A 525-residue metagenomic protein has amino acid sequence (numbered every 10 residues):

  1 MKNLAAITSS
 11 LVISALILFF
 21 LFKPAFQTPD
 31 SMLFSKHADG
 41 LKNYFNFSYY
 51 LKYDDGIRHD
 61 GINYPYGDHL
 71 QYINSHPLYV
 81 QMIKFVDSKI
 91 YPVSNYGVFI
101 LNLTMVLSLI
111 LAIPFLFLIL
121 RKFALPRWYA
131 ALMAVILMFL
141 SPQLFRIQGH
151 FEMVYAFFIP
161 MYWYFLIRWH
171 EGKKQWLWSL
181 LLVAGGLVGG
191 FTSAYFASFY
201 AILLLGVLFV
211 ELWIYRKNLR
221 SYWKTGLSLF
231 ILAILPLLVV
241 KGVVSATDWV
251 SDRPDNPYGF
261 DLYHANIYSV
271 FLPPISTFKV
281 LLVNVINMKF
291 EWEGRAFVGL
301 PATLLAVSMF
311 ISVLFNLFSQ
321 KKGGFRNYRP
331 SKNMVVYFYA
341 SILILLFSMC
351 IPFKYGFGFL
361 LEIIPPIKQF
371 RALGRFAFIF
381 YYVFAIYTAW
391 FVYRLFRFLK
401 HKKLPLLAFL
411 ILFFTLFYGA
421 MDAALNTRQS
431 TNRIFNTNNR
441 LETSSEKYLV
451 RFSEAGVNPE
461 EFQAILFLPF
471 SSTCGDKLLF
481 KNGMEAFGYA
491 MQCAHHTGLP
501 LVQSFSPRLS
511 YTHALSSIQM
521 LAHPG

Functional and structural regions predicted by a protein language model:
M1-A25, K224-A233, F318, G323-A340: Start-transfer (signal-anchor) and selected internal transmembrane alpha helices of multi-pass inner/ER membrane
K2, S198-I234, S312-G323: Perimembrane helix-loop-helix junctions
I17-L111, L140-V154, Y268-T277: Membrane-interface coil-to-helix junctions
H37-A38, K42, L235-N316, F378: Periplasmic/ER-lumenal interhelical loops and adjacent helix-loop junctions in multi-pass membrane proteins
M105-V106, I110-I119, F123, W128-H170 (+3 more regions): Membrane-embedded helix bundles of polyisoprenyl
F145-M153, N284-G294, G323-V383: Membrane-helix boundary/interfacial segments in multi-pass membrane proteins
F230-I234, I386, V392-A424: Signature aromatic-anchored transmembrane alpha helix within multi-pass, membrane-resident enzymes that catalyze glycan
Y418-G525: Extracytoplasmic
